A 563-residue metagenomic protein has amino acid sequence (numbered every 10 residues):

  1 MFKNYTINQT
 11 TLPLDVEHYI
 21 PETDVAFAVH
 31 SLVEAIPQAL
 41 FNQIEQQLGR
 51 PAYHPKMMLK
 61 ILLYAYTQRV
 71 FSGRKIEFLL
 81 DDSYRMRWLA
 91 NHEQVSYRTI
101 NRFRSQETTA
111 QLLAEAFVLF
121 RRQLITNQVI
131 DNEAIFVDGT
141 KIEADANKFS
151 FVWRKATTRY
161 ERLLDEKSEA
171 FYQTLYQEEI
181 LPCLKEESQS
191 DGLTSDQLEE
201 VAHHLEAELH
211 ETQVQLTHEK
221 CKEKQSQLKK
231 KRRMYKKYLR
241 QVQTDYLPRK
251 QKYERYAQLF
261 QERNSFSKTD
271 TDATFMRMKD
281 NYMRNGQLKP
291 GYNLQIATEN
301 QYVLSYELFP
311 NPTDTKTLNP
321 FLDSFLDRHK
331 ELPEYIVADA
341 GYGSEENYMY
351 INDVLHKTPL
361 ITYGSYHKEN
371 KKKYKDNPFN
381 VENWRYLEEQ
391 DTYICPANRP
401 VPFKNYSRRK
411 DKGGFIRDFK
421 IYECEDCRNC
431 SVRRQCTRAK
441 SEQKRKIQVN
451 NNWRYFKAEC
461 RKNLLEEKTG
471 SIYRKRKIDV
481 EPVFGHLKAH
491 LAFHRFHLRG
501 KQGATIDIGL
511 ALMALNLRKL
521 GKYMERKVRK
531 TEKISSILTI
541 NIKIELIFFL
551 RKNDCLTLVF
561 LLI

Functional and structural regions predicted by a protein language model:
M1-A26: Hydrophobic alpha-helical membrane-insertion signals
F2-N4, V70-D82, E93-I563: Anion-binding and metal-coordination hotspots
D15, M57-L63, T99, L119: A general alpha-helix detector
E22-L63, V449: Basic, short loop/linker segments at the boundary and entry of helix-turn-helix/winged-helix-like folds
E34-N42, Y64-F71, D82-L89: Short helix-loop boundary/capping segments at the starts of domains
L48, R87-H92, R122: Catalytic micro-motifs at enzyme active sites that drive phosphoryl/nucleotidyl and oxygen chemistry
K56-T67, F71, I76: N-terminal catalytic cores of NTP/NDP-binding nucleotidyl/phosphoryl-transfer enzymes
